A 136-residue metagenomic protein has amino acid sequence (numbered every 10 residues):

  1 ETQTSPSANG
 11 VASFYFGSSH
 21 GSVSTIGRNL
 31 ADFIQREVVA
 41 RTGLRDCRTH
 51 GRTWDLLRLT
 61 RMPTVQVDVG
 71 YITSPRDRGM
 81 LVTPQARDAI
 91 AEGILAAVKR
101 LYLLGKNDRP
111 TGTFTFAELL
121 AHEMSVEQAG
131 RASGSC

Functional and structural regions predicted by a protein language model:
E1-C136: Active-site-proximal helix/loop segments of hydrolytic enzymes
